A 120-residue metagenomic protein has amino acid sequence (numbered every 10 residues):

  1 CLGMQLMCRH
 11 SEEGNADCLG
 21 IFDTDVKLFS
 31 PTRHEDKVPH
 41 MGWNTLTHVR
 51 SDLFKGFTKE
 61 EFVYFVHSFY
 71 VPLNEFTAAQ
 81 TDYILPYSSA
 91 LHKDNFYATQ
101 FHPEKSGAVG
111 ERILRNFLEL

Functional and structural regions predicted by a protein language model:
L2-H40: Cysteine-nucleophile active-site neighborhood
D25-L120: Amide-donor transfer/coupling interface in amidating biosynthetic enzymes
